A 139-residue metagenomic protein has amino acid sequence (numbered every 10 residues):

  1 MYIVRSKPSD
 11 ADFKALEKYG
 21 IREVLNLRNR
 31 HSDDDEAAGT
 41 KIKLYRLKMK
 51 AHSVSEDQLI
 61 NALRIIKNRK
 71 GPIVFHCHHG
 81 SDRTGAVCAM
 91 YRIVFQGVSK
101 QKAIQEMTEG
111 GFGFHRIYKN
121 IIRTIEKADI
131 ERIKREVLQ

Functional and structural regions predicted by a protein language model:
M1-I73, A86-Q139: Cys-dependent protein tyrosine phosphatase-like superfamily
C77: Short cysteine clusters
G80: Substrate/cofactor-recognition hotspot
